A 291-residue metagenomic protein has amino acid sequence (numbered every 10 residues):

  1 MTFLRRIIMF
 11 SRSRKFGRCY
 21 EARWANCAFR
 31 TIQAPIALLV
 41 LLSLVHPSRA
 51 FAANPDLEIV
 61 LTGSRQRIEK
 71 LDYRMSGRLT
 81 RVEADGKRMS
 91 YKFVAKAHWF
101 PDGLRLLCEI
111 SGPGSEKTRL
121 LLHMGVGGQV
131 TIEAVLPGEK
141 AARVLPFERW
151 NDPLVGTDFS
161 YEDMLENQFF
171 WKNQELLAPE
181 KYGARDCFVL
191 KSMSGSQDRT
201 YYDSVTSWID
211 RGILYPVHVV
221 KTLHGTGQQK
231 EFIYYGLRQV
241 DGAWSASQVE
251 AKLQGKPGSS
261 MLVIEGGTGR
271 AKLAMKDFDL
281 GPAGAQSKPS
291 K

Functional and structural regions predicted by a protein language model:
M1-R30: N-terminal secretory signal peptides that target proteins for export/translocation
Q33-V45: Bacterial N-terminal signal peptides
H46-A52: Sec/Tat signal peptide C-region and signal peptidase I cleavage site
A53-T62, Q66-D72, R78, K87 (+4 more regions): Flexible, processing/modification-adjacent segments and terminal tails in exported/periplasmic/extracellular proteins
S64, V94-H98, M124, I233-Q239: Extended lipid/amphipathic-ligand handling interfaces
R74-S111: N-terminal, post-signal-peptide region of Sec/Tat-exported proteins
L104-G125: Functional cores of ribonucleases/endoribonucleases
T131, R143, F159-L165, K181-L280: Gly/Pro-enriched, hydrophobic low-complexity segments that function as extracytoplasmic propeptides/linkers
